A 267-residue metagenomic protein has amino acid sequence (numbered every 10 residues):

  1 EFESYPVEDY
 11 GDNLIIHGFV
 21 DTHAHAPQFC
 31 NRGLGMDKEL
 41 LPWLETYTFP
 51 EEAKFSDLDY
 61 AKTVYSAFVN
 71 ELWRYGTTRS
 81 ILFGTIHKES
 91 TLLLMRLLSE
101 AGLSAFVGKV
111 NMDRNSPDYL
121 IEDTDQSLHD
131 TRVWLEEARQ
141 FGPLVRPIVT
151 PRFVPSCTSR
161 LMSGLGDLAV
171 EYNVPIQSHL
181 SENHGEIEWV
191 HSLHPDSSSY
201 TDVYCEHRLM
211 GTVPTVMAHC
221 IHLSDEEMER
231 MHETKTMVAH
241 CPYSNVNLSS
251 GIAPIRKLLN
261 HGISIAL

Functional and structural regions predicted by a protein language model:
E1-I16: Histidine-rich, glycine-flanked metal-binding segment
D12, H23, N31, G76 (+6 more regions): Divalent metal-coordination and catalytic microenvironments
L14-I15, R32-L103, S127-F141: Alpha-helical scaffold segments that flank or form the walls of functional sites
H17-F29, P175-H184: Histidine-centered catalytic micro-motifs
N70, R96, S163, D202 (+2 more regions): Alpha-helical segments flanking ligand/cofactor-binding loops in enzyme cores
E89-H222: Metal-coordinating catalytic core of metallo-dependent amide/deamination hydrolases
L209-L267: Active-site-adjacent C-terminal substructures of enzyme catalytic domains
